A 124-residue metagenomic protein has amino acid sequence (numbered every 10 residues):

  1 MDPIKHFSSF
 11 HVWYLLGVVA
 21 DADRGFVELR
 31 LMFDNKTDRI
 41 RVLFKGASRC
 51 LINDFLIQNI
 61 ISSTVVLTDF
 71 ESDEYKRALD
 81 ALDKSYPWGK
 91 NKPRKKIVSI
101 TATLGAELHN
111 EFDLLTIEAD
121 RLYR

Functional and structural regions predicted by a protein language model:
M1-R124: Surface-exposed, interaction-prone regions used to assemble/regulate multi-protein complexes
